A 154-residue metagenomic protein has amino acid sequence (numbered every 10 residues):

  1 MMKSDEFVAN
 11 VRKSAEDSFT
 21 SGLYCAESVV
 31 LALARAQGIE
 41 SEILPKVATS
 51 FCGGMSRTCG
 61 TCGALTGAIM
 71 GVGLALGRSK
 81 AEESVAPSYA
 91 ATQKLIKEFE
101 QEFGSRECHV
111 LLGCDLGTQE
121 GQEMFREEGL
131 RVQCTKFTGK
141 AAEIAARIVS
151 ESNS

Functional and structural regions predicted by a protein language model:
M1-S21: Polybasic, low-complexity association/targeting segments
M2-D5, A32-S50, C114-Q119: Acidic-glycine-rich active-site phosphate/pyrophosphate-binding loop
K3, A91-S154: C-terminal binding/interaction regions
K13-T20, C52-C59, R126-V132: A short glycine/serine-rich beta->alpha loop
C25, C62, C108: Short cysteine clusters
A36-V47, L74-K94: Phosphate-handling active-site elements
F51-M70, L74: Glycine/serine-rich anion-binding loops at beta->alpha junctions that coordinate negatively charged ligand groups
